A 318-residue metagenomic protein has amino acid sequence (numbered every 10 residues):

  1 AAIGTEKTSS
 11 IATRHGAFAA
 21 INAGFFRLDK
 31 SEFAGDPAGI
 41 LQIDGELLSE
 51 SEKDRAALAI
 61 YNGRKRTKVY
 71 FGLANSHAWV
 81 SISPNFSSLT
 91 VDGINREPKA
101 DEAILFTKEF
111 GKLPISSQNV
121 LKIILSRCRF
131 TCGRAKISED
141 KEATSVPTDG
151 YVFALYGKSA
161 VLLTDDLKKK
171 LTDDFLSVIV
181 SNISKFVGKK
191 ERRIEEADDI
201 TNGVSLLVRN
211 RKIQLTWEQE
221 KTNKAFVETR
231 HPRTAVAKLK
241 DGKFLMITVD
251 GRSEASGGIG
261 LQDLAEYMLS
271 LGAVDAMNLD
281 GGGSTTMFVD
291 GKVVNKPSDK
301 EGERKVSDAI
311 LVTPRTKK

Functional and structural regions predicted by a protein language model:
A1-K318: Gly/Ser/Thr/Pro-rich low-complexity, intrinsically disordered segments
